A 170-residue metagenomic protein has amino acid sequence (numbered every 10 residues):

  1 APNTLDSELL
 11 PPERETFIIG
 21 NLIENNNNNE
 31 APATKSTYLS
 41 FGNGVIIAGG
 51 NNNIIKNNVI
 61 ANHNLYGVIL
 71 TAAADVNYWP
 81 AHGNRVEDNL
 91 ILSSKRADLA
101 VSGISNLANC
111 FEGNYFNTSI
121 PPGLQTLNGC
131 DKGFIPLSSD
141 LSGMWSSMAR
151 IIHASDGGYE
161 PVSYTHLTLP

Functional and structural regions predicted by a protein language model:
P2-G44, L65-W79, R96, A100-N106: Acidic/polar low-complexity surface segments
E87, I91-L137: Leucine-rich solenoid repeat scaffolds
M144-M148: Post-signal/leader-peptide non-cytosolic segments of secretory proteins
R150-D156: Terminal, low-structured helical/coil segments at or just beyond the last alpha-helical repeat
T165-P170: Conserved small/polar residues in nucleotide/adenosyl-binding loops
